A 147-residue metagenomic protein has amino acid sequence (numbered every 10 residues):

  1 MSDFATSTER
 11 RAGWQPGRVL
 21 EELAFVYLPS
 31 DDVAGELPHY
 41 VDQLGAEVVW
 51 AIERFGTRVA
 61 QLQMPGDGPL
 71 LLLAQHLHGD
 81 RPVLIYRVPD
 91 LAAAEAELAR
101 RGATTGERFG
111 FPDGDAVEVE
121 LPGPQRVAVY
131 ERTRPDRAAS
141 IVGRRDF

Functional and structural regions predicted by a protein language model:
S2-L37, P82-L84, T133-F147: N-terminal beta-strand motif that seeds the catalytic metal site of vicinal oxygen chelate
D3-T6, E47-R81, Q125-T133: Conserved short beta-strand elements that form part of the metal-binding/catalytic scaffold of enzyme active sites
G13-L23, Y27-G68: Core segments of cupin and vicinal oxygen chelate
E22-D31, Q61-Q63, A74-R101, D115-Q125: Vicinal oxygen chelate
Y27, E47-R54, R108-G110, R134-I141: Conserved catalytic-core motifs of GNAT/GCN5-like acyltransferases
L44-E47, G102-G106: A common structural junction motif
A103-A138: A mid-sequence interfacial segment
